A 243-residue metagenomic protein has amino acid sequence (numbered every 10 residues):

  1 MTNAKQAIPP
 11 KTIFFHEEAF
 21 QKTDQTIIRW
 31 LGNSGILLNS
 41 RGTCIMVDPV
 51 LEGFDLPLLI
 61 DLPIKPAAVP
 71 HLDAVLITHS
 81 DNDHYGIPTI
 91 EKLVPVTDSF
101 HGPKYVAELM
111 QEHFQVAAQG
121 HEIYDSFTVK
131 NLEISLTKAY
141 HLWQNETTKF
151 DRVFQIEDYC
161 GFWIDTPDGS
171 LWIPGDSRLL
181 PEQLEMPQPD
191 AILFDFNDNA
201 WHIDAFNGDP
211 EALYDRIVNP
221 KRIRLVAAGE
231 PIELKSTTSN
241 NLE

Functional and structural regions predicted by a protein language model:
T2-T23, G102-D168, Y214, V218 (+2 more regions): Metallo-beta-lactamase
F15-F20, L31, L37-S80, I87-K92 (+2 more regions): Pre-active-site segment of Zn-dependent metallo-hydrolases
Q25-I27, P95-F100, G169-L171: Short active-site oxyanion
I27-W30, I45-D48, E133-A139, S170-D176 (+1 more regions): Active-site-proximal beta-strand elements of phosphoester/diester hydrolases
D61-L62, Q155-E157, S177, F206-P210: Charged helix-capping and loop-helix junction motifs
G86-V96, E112-H113, H202-P210: Metal-dependent catalytic neighborhoods of phosphoester/phosphodiester hydrolases
S99, Y105-E108, R178-E233: Cap/insert and terminal regions of metallo-dependent hydrolase folds
Q144-W201: Active-site-proximal loop/helix segments of hydrolase catalytic cores
